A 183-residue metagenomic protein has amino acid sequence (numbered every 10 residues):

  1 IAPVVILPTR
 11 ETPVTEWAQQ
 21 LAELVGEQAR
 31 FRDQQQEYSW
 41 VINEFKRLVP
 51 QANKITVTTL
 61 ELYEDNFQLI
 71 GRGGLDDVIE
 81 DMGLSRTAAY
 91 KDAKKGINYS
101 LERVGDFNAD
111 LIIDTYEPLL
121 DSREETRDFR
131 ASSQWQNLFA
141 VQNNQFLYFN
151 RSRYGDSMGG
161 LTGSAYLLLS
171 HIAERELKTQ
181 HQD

Functional and structural regions predicted by a protein language model:
I1-L24, S170, E174: Acidic/His-rich segments in extracytoplasmic proteins that coordinate ligands and/or metal ions
I1-P3, V104, N108-I113: Proline-aspartate-enriched helix->loop->beta-strand connector
L7-Q20, K54-D76, L119-E124: Extracytoplasmic ligand-binding site segments that recognize negatively charged/polar headgroups
P13-Q20, A29-D33, E37-W40, E44 (+7 more regions): Extracytoplasmic/secreted proteins, especially bacterial periplasmic and envelope-associated proteins
R32-S85, A89: Basic- and aromatic-lined ligand-binding clefts that recognize polyanionic substrates
E64, G96-R103, F129-Q134: Alpha-helical scaffolding within the catalytic cores of extracellular/periplasmic polymer-degrading hydrolases
A88-K95, F139: Short, solvent-exposed loop/beta-turn-alpha elements that line the ligand-binding surface or hinge of extracytoplasmic
D110-D183: Structured C-terminal subdomain patch of bacterial secreted/periplasmic proteins
